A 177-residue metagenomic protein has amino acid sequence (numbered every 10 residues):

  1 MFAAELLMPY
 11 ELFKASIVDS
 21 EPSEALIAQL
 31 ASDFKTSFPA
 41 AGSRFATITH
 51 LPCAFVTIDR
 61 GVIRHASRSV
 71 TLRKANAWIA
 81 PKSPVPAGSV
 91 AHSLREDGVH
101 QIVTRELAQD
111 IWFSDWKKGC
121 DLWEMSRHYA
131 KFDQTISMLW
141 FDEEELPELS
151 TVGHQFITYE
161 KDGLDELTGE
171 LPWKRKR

Functional and structural regions predicted by a protein language model:
M1-R177: Active-site hotspot residues in diverse enzymes, especially metal/ion-binding acidic/histidine motifs
